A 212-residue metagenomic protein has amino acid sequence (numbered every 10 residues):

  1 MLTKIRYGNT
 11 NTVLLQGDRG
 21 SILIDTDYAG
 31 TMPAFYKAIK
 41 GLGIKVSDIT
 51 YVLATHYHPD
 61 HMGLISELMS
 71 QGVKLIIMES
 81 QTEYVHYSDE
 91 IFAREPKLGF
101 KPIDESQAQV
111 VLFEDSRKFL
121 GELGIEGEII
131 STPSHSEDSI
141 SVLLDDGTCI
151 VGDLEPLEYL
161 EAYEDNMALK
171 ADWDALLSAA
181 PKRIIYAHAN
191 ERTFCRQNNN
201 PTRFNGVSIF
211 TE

Functional and structural regions predicted by a protein language model:
M1-K4, G124-E128: Short, hydrophobic/aromatic-rich segments at coil-to-beta transitions
M1-L42, S141-L154: Conserved beta-strand hairpin/beta-sheet module of binuclear metal-dependent hydrolase folds, prominently
I5, I24, L112-E114, T132: Hydrophobic residues at beta-strand termini and immediately following loops that shape nucleotide-binding pockets
I22-I24, L53, L75, T148-I150 (+1 more regions): Residue-level marker for buried hydrophobic side chains located in beta-strands that build the well-ordered beta-sheet
A29-G30, E126-V207: Metallo-beta-lactamase
T31-P33, A38-R117: Active-site HxH/HxHxD metal-binding segment of metal-dependent hydrolases
L42-S47, G121-I125, A179: Glycine-rich phosphate-binding loop signature in dinucleotide/nucleotide-binding domains
